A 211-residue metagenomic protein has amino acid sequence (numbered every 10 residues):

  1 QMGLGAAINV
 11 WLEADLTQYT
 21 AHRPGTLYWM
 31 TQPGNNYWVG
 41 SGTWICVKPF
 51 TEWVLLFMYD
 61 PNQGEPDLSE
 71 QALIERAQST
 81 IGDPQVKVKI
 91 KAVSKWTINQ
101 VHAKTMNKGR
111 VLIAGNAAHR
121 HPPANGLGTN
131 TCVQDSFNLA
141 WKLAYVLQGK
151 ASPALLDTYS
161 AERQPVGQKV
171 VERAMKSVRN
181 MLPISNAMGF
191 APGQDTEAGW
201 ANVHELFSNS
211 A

Functional and structural regions predicted by a protein language model:
Q1-I98: Conserved FAD-binding catalytic core of PHBH/FMO-like flavoproteins
Q1-M2, S69, I90, R110 (+4 more regions): Intrinsic structural disorder
D15, H22, M30-P33, V47 (+9 more regions): Surface-exposed loop/turn and secondary-structure junction residues enriched for glycine/proline
T20, P66, K95, N99 (+2 more regions): Charge-rich, low-complexity amphipathic helices in intrinsically disordered tails/linkers adjacent to domains
M30-V39, V54-P61, A114-N125, R179-A191 (+1 more regions): Short, surface-exposed, charge-dense and proline/glycine-enriched linear segments
Q63, I90, W96-K176: Conserved mid-domain beta->alpha element of the FAD-binding
E75, S79, Y145-A211: Helical substrate-recognition/capping region of FAD-dependent monooxygenase/halogenase enzymes
